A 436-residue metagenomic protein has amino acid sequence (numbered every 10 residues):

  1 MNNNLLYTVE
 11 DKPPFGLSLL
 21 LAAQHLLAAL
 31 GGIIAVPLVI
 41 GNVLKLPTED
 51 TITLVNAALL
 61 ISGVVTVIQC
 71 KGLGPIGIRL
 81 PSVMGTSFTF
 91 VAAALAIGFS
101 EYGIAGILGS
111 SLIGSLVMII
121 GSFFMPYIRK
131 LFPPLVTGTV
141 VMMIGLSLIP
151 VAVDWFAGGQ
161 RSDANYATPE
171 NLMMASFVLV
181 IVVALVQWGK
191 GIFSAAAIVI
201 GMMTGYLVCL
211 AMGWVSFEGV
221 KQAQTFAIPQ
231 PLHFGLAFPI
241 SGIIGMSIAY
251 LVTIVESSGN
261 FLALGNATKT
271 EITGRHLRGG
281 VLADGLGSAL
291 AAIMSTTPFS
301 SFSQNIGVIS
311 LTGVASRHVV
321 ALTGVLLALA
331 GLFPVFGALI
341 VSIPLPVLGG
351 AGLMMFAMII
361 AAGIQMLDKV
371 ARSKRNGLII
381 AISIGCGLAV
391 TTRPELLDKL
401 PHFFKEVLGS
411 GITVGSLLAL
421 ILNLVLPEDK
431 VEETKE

Functional and structural regions predicted by a protein language model:
M1-K12, V182-A184, I198-M246, D398-E406 (+1 more regions): Hydrophobic transmembrane alpha-helices of multi-pass solute/ion transporters
M1-P81, T89-F99: N-terminal signal-anchor module of multipass membrane proteins
F15, G41-R79, S247-R317, T434-E436: Membrane-embedded helical hairpins/re-entrant loop segments and their flanking transmembrane helices within multi-pass
L17-A29, I33, A167-L179, A197 (+3 more regions): Hydrophobic, membrane-embedded alpha-helices of multi-pass small-molecule transporters
P37-G41, V91-F99, P126, P150 (+5 more regions): Generic transmembrane alpha-helix signature in multi-pass membrane proteins, especially transporters/channels
T53, P75-F88, K130-T139, F193-I200 (+3 more regions): Short, non-helical or kinked segments that cap or interrupt transmembrane helices
I97-S216, T323-G324, L329-E433: Membrane-embedded alpha-helical modules
E170-M173, F234-G242, I272-G280, V314-H318 (+2 more regions): Membrane-interfacial loop-to-helix junctions in multi-pass transporters
